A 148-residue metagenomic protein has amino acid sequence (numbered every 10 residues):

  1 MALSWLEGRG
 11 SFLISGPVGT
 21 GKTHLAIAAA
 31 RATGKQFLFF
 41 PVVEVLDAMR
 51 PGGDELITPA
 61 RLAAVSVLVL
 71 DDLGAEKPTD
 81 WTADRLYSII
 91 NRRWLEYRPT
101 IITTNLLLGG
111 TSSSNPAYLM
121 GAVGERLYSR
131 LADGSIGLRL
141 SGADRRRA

Functional and structural regions predicted by a protein language model:
M1-E7: Pre-Walker A adenine-sensing motif
G8-A26: Walker A/P-loop nucleotide-binding motif
G8-R9, A64-V65, E96, G134: Structured helix-beta-strand junction loops
S11-L13, Q36-F37, V67, P99-I101: Residue-level preference for the first positions of well-ordered beta-strands
L25-A30, G52-T58: Short secondary-structure capping micro-motifs at structural edges
R31-Q36, V43-G53, L73-A148: Replace "adjacent to P-loop NTPase cores in ATP/GTP-dependent enzymes" with "adjacent to NTP-binding cores
I57-S66: Short basic/glycine-enriched coil/helix segment immediately N-terminal to the Walker B
